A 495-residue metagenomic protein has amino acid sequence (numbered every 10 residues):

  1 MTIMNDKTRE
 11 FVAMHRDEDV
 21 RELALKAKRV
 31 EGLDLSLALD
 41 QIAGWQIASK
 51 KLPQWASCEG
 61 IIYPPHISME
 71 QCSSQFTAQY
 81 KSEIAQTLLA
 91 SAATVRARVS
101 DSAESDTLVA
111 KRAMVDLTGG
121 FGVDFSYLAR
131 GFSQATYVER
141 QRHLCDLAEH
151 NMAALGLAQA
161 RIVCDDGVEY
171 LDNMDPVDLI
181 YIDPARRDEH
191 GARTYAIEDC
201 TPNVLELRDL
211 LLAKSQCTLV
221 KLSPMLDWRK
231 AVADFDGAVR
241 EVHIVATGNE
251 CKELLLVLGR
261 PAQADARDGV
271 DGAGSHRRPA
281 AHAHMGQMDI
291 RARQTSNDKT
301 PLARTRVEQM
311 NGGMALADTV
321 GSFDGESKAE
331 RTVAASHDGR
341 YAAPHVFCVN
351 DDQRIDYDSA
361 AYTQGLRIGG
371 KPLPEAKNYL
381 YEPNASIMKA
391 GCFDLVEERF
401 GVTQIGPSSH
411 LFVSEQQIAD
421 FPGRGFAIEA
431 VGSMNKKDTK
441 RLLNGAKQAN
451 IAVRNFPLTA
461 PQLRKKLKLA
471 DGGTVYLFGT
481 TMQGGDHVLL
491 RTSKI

Functional and structural regions predicted by a protein language model:
M1-I495: SAM-dependent transferase fold signal centered on methyltransferase-like domains, encompassing both Class I
